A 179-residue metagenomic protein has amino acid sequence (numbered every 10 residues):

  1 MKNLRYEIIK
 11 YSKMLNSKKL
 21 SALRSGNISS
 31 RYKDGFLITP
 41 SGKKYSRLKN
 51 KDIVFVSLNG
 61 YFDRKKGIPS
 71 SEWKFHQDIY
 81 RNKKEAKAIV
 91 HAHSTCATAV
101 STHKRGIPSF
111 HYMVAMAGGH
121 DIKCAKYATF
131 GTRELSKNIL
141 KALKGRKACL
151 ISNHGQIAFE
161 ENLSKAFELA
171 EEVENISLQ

Functional and structural regions predicted by a protein language model:
M1-Q179: Glycine-rich flexible loops
